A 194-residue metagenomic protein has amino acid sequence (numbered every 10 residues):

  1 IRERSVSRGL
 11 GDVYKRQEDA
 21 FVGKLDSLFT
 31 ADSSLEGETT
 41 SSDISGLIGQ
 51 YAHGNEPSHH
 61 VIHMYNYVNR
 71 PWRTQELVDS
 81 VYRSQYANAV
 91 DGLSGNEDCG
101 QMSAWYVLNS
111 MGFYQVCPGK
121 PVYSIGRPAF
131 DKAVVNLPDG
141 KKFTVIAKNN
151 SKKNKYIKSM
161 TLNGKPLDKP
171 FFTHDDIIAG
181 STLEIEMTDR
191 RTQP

Functional and structural regions predicted by a protein language model:
I1-L10, Y14: Single conserved hydrophobic/aromatic residue that forms the stacking wall/gate of nucleotide- or nucleobase-binding
D12-S45: Structured mid-domain segments that build the active-site/substrate or prosthetic-cofactor binding neighborhood
L28-E36, Y51-P194: Non-catalytic C-terminal accessory modules of carbohydrate-active enzymes
